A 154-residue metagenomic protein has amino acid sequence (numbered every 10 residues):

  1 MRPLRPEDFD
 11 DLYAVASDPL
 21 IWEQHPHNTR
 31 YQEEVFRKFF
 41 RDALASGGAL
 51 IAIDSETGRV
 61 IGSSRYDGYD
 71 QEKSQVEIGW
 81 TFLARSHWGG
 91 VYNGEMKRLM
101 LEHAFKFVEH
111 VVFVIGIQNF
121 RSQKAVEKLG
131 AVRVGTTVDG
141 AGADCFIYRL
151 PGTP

Functional and structural regions predicted by a protein language model:
M1-G90, R98, H103, H110-V111 (+2 more regions): GNAT-family acyltransferases
Q118-G135: Conserved active-site alpha-helix within GNAT-family acetyltransferase domains
